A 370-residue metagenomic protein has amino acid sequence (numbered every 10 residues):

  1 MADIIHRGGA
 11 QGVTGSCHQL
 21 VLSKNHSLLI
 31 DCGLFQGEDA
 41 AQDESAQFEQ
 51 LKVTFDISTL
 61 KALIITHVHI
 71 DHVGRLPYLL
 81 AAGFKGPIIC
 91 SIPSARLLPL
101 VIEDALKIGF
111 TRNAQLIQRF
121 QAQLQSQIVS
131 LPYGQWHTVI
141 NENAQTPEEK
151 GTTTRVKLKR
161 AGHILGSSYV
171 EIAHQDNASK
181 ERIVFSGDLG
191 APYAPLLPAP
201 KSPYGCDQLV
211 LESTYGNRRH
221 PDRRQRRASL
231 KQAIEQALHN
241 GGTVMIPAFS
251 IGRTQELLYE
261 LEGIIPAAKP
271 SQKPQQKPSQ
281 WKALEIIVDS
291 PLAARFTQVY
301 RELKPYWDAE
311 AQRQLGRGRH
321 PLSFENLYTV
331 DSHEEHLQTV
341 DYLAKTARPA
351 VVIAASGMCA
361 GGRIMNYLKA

Functional and structural regions predicted by a protein language model:
M1-S58, S130-P198, Q338-K345, V351 (+1 more regions): Core dinuclear metal-dependent hydrolase active-site scaffold
A10-G15, L22-G86, C90-I128, L189-P198 (+1 more regions): Pre-active-site segment of Zn-dependent metallo-hydrolases
I30-C32, L60-H69, L76, I89-S91 (+6 more regions): Active-site neighborhood of phospho(di)ester-bond hydrolases with catalytic His/Asp-centered motifs
I57, A82-F84, K201-G205, S279-W281 (+1 more regions): Short, conserved loop/helix-junction motifs that constitute active-site signature segments in enzyme catalytic cores
K61, D207, A350: Conserved acidic residues
P99-I164, K304-A347: Metallo-beta-lactamase
G151, R160, S167-A173, N177-G263 (+1 more regions): Functional cores that coordinate and move charged inorganic groups
K231-A370: Hard-cation-handling environments
